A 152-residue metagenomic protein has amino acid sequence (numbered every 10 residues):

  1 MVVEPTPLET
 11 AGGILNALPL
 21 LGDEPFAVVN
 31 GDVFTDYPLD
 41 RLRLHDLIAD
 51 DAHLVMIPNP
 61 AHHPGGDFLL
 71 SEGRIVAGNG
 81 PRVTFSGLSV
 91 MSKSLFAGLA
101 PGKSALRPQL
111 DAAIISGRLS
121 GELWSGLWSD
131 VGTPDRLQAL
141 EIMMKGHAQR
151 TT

Functional and structural regions predicted by a protein language model:
M1-V28: Short phosphate-binding loop-to-helix
P7, D32-T35: Acidic metal-phosphate-binding loop of nucleotide-sugar-dependent transferases
D23, A49-D50: Short, high-confidence coil segments that cap the C-terminus of an alpha-helix and link into the following beta-strand
F26-A27, F34, L39-L47, N59-H62 (+1 more regions): Catalytic-core segments of class I nucleotidyltransferases/pyrophosphorylases that form NMP-activated intermediates
V55: Extracellular glycan-interaction surfaces
